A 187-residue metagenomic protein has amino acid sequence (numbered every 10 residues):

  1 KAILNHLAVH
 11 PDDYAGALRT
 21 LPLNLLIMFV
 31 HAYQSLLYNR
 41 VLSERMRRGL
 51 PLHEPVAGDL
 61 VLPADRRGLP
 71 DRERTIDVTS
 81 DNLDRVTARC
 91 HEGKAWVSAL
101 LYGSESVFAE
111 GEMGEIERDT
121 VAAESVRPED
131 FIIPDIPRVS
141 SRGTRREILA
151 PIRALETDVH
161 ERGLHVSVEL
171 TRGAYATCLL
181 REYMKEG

Functional and structural regions predicted by a protein language model:
K1-G187: Non-catalytic, substrate/partner-engaging modules appended to enzymatic cores
